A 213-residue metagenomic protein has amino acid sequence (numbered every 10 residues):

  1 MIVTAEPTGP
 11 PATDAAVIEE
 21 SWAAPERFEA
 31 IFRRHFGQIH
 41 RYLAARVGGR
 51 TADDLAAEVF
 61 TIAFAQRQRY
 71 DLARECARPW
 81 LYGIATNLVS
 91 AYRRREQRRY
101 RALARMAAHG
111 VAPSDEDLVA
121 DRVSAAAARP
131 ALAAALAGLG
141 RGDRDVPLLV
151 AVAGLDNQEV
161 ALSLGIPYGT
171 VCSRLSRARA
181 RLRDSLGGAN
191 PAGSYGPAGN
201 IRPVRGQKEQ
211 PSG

Functional and structural regions predicted by a protein language model:
M1-A30, R34-Q38, P211-G213: N-terminal module of bacterial RNA polymerase sigma factors
I2-T4, T8, L162-G165, R179-G213: C-terminal edge and immediately downstream basic/flexible tail or linker adjoining helix-turn-helix-like DNA-binding
T4, W22-A30, H40-E58, L72: Short, charged helix-capping/linker segments at alpha-helix termini
P11-D14, Y100-A125, R129, D156 (+1 more regions): Internal acidic/polar
I31-R50, A65-Q66, L136, G188: Amphipathic, Lys/Arg- and hydrophobic-enriched alpha-helical face
D54-T61, E75-N87: Structural recognition of an alpha-helix C-terminal capping motif at a helix-to-coil junction
A65-L72, G83-R105, D117, A125: Arg/Lys-rich amphipathic alpha helix in sigma70-family domain 2
A134-D145, A153-T170, R181-D184: Helix-turn-helix DNA-binding module
